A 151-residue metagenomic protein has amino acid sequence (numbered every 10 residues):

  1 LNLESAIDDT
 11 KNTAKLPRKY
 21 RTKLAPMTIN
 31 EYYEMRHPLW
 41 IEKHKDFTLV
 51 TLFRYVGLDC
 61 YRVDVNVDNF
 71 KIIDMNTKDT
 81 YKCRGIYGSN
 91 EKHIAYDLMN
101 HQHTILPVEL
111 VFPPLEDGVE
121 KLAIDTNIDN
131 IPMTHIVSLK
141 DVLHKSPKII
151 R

Functional and structural regions predicted by a protein language model:
L1-R151: Conserved functional micro-motifs across diverse proteins
